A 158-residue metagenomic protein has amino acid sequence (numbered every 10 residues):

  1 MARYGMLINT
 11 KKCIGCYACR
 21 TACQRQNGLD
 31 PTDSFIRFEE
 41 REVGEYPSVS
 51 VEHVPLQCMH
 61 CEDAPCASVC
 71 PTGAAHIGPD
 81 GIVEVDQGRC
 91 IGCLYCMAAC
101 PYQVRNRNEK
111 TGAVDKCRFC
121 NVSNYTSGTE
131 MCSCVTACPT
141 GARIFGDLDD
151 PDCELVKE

Functional and structural regions predicted by a protein language model:
M1-E158: Non-ligating segments of multi-cofactor redox enzymes
